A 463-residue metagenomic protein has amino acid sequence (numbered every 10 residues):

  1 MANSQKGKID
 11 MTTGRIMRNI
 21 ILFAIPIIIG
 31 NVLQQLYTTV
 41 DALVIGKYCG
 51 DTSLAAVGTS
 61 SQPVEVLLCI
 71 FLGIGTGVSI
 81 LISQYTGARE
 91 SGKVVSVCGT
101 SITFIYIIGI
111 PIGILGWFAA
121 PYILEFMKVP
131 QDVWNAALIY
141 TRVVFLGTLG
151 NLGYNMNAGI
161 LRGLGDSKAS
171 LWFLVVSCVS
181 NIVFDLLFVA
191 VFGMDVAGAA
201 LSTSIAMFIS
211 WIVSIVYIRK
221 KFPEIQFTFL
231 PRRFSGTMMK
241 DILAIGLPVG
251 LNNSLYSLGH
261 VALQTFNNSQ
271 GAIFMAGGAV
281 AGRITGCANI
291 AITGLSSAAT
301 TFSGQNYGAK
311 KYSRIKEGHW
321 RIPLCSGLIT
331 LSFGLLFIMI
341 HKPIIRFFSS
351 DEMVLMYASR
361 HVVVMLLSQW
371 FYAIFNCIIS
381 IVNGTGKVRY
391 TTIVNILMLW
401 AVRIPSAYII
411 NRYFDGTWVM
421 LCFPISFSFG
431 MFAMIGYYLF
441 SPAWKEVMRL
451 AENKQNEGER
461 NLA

Functional and structural regions predicted by a protein language model:
M1-A24, I82-G147, V191-L247, S303-S368 (+1 more regions): Short alpha-helical transmembrane segments in multi-pass integral membrane proteins
M11-Y48, Q62-G77, L81, Y106-G113 (+5 more regions): N-terminal transmembrane alpha-helices
L22-D41, V143, Y154, S177 (+5 more regions): Transmembrane helical elements of multi-pass membrane transporters/channels
L36-A55, L124-Q131, L187-M194, S254-C287 (+3 more regions): Helix-terminus/linker motif at the lipid-water interface of multi-pass membrane proteins
I45-E65, D132-A136, V196-A197, M238-I245 (+5 more regions): Interfacial/gating helices of multi-pass transporter permease domains
L54-I114, N151-S170, G277-H341, Y372-V394: Small-residue-rich hydrophobic transmembrane alpha-helices
V66-C69, N181-L186, S210-I215, C287-I290 (+3 more regions): Hydrophobic transmembrane alpha-helices of multi-pass small-molecule transporters
G75, V143-R162, S170-C178, A199-S214 (+5 more regions): Short runs within selected transmembrane alpha-helices of multi-pass transporters and secretion channels
